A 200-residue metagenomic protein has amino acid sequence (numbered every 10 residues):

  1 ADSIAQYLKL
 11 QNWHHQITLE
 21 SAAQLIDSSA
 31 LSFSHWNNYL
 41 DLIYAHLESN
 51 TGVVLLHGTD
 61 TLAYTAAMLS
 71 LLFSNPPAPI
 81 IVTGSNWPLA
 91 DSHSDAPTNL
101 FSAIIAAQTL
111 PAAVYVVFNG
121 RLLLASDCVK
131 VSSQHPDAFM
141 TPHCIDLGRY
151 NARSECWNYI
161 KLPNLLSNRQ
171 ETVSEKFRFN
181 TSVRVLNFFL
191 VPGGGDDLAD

Functional and structural regions predicted by a protein language model:
A1-A45: ATP/NTP phosphate-donor binding region
S3-Q11, L124-D200: Accessory alpha-helical/coil subdomains and C-terminal extensions that flank or cap enzyme catalytic cores
Q11, H46, L72, A106-A107: Hydrophobic helix-cap positions at the C-terminus of alpha-helices in RecA-like/P-loop ATPase nucleotide-binding cores
L31-S34, N38, D60, Y64 (+4 more regions): Conserved active-site and cofactor/substrate-binding residues in soluble primary-metabolism enzymes
E48-G52: Short acidic/histidine-rich motifs immediately flanking catalytic phosphotransfer sites in two-component signaling
L55-A78: Short Gly/Thr/Asp-enriched flexible loops that form oxyanion-binding sites at enzyme active sites
V82-S154: Internal gly/pro-rich beta-alpha loop/helix module that stabilizes soluble enzyme cofactors or their anionic handles
